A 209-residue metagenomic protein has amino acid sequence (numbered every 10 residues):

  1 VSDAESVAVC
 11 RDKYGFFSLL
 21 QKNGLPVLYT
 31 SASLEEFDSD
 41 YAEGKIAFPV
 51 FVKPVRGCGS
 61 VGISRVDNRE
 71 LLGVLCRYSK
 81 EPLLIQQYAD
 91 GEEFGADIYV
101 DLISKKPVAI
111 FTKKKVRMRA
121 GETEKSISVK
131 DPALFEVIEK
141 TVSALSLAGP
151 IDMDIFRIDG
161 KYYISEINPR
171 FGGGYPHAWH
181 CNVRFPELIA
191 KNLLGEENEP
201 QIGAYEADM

Functional and structural regions predicted by a protein language model:
V1-D3: Short beta-strand elements of ligand-binding domains
E5-V9, R117-M118: Short gly/pro/ser/thr-enriched loop/turn and capping motifs at secondary-structure boundaries
V7-D90, L102-S104, P132-F135: Active-site nucleotide/adenylate-binding loops and adjacent lid/helix of ATP-dependent enzymes
A47-P49, E93-D97, P150-D152: Broad gene-expression machinery/nucleic-acid interaction feature
R56-C58, R117-R119, R170-G173: A short, flexible beta-alpha/helix-coil linker loop
S64-S146, F156-R157, K161-Y163: Phosphate-binding site of ATP-dependent enzymes
K130-M209: ATP-dependent carboxylate activation and anion-phosphoryl transfer catalytic cores that bind Mg-ATP to form
